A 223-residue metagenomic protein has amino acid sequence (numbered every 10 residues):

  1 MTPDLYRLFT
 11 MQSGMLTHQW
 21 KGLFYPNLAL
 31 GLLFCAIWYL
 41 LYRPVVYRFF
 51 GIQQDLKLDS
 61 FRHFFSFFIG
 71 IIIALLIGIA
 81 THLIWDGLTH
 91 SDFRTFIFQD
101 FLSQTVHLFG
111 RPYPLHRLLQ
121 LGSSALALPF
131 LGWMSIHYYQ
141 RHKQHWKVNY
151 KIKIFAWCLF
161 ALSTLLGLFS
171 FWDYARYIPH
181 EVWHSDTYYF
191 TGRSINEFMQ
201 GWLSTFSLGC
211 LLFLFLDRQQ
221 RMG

Functional and structural regions predicted by a protein language model:
M1-G223: N-terminal membrane-targeting hydrophobic helices
